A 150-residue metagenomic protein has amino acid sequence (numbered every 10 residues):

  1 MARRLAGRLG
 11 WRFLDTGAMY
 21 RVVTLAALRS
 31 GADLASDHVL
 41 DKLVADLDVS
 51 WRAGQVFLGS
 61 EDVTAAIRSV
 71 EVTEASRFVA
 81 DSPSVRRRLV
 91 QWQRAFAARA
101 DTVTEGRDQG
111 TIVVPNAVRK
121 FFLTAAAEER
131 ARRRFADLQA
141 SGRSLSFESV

Functional and structural regions predicted by a protein language model:
M1-G10: A conserved segment at the C-terminal end of the G1
L9, P115-A117: Short, structured coil segments at secondary-structure junctions
W11-D15: Conserved catalytic segments around the Walker B and adjacent sensor/switch elements of P-loop NTPase domains
A18-T102, D108-V113, E128-R132, A136-A140 (+1 more regions): ATP-dependent small-molecule kinase phosphotransfer cores that center on conserved nucleotide phosphate-binding segments
T102, V118-F122: Short, well-ordered beta-strand core segments
A125: Flexible glycine-/small-residue-rich
